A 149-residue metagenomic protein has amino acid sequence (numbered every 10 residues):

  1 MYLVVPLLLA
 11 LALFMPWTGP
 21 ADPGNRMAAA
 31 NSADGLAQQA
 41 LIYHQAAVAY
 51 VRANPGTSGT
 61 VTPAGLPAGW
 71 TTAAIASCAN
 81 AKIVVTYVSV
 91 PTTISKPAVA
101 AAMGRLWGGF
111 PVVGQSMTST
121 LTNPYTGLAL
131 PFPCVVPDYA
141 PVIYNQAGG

Functional and structural regions predicted by a protein language model:
M1-F14: Glycine-centered recognition micro-motifs in short, flexible terminal segments and loops
A12-A40: Aliphatic-rich helix starts adjacent to a transmembrane/signal segment
W17, G24, T57-L66, T118-L121: Short linear motifs at secondary-structure transitions and domain/linker junctions
L36-T57: N-terminal alpha-helical signal peptides/signal-anchor transmembrane segments
R52-P111: Extracellular/periplasmic head regions of type IV pilus-like filament subunits
P91-G149: Short, surface-exposed interaction loops/tails
